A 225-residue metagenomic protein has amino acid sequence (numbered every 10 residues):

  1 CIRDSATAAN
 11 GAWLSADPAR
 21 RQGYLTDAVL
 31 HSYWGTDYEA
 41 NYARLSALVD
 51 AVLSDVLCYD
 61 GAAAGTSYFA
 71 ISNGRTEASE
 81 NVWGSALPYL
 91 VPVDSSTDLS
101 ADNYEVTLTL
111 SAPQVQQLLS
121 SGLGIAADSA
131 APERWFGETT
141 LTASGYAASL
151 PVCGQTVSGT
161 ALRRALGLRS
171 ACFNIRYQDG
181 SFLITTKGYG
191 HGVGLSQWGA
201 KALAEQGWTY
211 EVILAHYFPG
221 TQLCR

Functional and structural regions predicted by a protein language model:
R3-R225: Conserved, single-site charged/polar hotspot
